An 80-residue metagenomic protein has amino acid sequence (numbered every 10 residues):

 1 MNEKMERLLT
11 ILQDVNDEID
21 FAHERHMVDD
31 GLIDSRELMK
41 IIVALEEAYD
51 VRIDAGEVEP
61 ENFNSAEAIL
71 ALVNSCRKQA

Functional and structural regions predicted by a protein language model:
M1-D20, A71-A80: Thiotemplate assembly-line natural product biosynthesis machinery
Q13-L32, Y49-E59, R77: Phosphopantetheine carrier-protein modules
E37: Two-component histidine kinase catalytic core, primarily the HATPase_c
I41: Conserved N-box helix within the HATPase_c
A55-Q79: C-terminal structural segments of small proteins and small subunits
